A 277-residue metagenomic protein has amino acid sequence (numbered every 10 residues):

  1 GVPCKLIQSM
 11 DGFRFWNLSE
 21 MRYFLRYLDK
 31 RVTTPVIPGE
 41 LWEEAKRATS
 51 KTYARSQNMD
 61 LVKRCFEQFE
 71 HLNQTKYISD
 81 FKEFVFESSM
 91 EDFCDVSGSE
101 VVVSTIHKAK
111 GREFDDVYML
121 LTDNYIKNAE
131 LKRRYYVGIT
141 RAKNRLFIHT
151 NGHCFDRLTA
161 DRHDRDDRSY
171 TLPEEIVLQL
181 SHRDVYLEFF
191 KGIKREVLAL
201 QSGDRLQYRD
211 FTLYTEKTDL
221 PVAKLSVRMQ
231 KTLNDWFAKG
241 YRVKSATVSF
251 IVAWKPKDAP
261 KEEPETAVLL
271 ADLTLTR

Functional and structural regions predicted by a protein language model:
G1-F147, G152, D156-S169: Core RecA-like ATPase module of SF1/SF2 helicases and allied nucleic-acid translocases
D156-R277: Conserved active-site motif detector
